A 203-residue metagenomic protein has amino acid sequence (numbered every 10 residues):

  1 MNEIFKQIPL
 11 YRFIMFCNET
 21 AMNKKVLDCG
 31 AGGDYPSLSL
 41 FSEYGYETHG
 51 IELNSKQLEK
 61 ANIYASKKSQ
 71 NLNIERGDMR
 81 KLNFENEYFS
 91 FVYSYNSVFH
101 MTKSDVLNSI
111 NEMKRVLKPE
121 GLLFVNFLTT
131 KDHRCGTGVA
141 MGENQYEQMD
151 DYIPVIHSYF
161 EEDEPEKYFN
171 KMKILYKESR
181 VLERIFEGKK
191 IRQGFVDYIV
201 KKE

Functional and structural regions predicted by a protein language model:
M1-N23, G32-K81, F124-E203: Class I (Rossmann-like) S-adenosyl-L-methionine-dependent methyltransferase catalytic domain, capturing the SAM-binding
K24, Y88, E120-G121: Surface-exposed loop/turn positions
S37, D105-V106: Residues at alpha-helix caps and immediate loop-helix transition turns in enzyme cores, especially N- and C-cap
R80-V92: A short acidic, Gly/Pro-enriched loop at the edge of an enzyme's catalytic core that lines a small-molecule cofactor
N83-E85, T102, E161: GHKL-family ATP-binding catalytic core of two-component histidine kinases
S90-D105: A short SAM/SAH-binding and catalytic strip from SAM-dependent methyltransferases
L107-P119: A short glycine-rich, Lys/Arg-flanked "PGG" loop and its adjoining helix->strand segment in the class I
